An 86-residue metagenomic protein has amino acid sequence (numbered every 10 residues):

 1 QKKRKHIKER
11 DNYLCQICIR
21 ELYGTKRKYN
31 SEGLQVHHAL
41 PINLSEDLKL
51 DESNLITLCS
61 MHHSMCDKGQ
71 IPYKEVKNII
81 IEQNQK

Functional and structural regions predicted by a protein language model:
Q1-Q35, C59-M61: Short cysteine-rich loop/turn motifs with clustered Cys
K2-K5, S53, K74: Generic alpha-helical secondary structure signal
R20-T25, L55-K77: Short Cys/His-centered divalent metal-binding micro-motifs
K26-P41, Q70-V76: Short cysteine/histidine-rich zinc-coordinating motifs and their immediately flanking basic loops
L40, S64-M65, Q85: Compositionally biased, intrinsically disordered low-complexity segments enriched in polar/proline residues
L40-L55: Short linker/helix segments within small regulatory modules
V76-K86: Charge-dense (acidic/basic), low-complexity helical/coil segments that act as generic electrostatic interaction patches
